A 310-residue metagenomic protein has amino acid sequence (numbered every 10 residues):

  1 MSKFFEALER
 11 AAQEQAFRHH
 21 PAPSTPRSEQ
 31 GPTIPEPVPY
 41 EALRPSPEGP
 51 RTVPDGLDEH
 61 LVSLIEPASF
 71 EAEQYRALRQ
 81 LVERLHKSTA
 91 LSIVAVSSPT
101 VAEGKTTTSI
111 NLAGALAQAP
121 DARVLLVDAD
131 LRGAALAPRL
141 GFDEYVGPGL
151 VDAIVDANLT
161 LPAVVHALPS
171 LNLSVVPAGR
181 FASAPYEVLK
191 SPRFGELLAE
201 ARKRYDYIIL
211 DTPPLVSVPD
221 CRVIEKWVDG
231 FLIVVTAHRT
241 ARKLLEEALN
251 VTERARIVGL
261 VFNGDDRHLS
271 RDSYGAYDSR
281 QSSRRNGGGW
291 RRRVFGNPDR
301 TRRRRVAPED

Functional and structural regions predicted by a protein language model:
M1-V82, V294-D310: Acidic-aromatic/histidine active-site loop/patch
K3, P67-Q74, L78, K105-T108 (+9 more regions): Helical mechanochemical/support elements of P-loop NTPase systems and associated helical scaffolds
F4, L78, D130, A153 (+4 more regions): Residue-level signature of catalytic and energy-coupling elements of molecular machines, predominantly ATP/GTP-dependent
E9-A12, E83-K87, A117, L140-G141 (+6 more regions): Signal for well-folded cores of large energy- and translation-related assemblies
F17-I34, E246-D310: Hydrophobic micro-sites
P67-L131, A135-P138: Walker A/P-loop phosphate-binding motif and the immediately C-terminal alpha-helix
A115-P177, H238-T240: Phosphate-binding loop that captures ATP/GTP phosphates
V151, L171, S183-R285: Conserved catalytic-core segment of NTP-binding enzymes
